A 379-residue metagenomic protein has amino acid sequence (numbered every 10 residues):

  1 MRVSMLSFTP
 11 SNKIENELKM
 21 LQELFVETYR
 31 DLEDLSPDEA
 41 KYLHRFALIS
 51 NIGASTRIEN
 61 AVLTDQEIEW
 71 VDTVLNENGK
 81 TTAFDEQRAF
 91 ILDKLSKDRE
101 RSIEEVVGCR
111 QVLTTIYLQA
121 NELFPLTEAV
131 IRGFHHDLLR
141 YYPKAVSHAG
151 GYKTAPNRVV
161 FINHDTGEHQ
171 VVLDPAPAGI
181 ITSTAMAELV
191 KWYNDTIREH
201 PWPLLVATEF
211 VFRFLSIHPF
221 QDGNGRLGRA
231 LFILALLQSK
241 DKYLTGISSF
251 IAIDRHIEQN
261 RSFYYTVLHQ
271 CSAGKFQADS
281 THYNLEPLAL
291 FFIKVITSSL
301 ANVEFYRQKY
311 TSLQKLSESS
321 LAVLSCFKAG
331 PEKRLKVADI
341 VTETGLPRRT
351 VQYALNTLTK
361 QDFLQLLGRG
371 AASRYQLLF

Functional and structural regions predicted by a protein language model:
M1-D222, R226-F379: FIC/Doc superfamily catalytic core
